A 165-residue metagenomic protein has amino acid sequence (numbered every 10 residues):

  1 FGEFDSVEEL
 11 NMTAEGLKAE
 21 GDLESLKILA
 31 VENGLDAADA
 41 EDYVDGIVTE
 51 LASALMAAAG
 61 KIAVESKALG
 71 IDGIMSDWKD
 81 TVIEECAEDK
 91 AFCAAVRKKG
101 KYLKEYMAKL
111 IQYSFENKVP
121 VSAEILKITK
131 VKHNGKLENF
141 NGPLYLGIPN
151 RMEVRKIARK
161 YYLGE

Functional and structural regions predicted by a protein language model:
F1-F4, F92, F115, F140: Phenylalanine-focused residue identity feature
F1-K79, L163-E165: Low-complexity, interaction-prone regions
A37, Y106, H133-N134: Short amphipathic alpha-helical patches
Y43, Y102, Y106, Y113 (+2 more regions): Sequence-level detector for tyrosine residue identity
I47-A57, D80-I83, E124-G135: Short, compositionally biased low-complexity segments
A57-E116, P120: Charged, amphipathic alpha-helical linker/scaffold segments
N117-E165: Long, highly charged low-complexity segments enriched in Glu/Asp and Lys/Arg with interspersed Ser/Thr
